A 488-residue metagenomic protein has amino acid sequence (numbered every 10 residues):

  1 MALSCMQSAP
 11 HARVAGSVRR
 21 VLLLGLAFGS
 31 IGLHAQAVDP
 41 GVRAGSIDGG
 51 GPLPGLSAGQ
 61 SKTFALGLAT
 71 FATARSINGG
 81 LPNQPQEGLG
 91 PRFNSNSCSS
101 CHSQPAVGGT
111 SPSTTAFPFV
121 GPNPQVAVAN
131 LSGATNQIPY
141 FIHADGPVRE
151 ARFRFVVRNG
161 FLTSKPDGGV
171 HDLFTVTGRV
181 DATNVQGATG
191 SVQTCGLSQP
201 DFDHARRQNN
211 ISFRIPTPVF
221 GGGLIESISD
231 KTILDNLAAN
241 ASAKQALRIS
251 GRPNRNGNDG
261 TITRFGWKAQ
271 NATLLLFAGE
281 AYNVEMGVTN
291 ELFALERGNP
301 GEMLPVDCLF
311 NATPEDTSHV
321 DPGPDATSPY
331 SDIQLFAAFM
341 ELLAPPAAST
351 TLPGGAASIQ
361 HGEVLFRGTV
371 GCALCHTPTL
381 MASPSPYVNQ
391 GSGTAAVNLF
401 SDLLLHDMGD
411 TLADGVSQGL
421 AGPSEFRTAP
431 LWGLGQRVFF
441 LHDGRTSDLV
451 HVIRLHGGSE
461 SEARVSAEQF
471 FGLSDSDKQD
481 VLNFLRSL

Functional and structural regions predicted by a protein language model:
M1-S17: N-terminal secretory signal peptides that target proteins for export/translocation
C5, S17, L33-L488: Periplasmic c-type cytochrome electron-transfer domains
R20-G32: Bacterial N-terminal signal peptides
